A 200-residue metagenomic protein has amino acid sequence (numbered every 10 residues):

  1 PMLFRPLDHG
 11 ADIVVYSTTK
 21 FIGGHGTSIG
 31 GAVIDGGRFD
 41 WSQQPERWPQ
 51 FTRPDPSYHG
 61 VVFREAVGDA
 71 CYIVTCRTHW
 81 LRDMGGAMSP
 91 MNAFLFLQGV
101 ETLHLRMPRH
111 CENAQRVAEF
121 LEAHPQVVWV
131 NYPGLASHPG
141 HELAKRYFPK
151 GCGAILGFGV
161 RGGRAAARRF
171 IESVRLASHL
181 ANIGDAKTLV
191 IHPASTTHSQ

Functional and structural regions predicted by a protein language model:
P1-A123: Conserved PLP-enzyme active-site core in the AAT-like
M107, E122, Q126-Q200: Conserved C-terminal alpha-helix-loop-beta "cap" of PLP-dependent enzymes that closes/shapes the active-site mouth
